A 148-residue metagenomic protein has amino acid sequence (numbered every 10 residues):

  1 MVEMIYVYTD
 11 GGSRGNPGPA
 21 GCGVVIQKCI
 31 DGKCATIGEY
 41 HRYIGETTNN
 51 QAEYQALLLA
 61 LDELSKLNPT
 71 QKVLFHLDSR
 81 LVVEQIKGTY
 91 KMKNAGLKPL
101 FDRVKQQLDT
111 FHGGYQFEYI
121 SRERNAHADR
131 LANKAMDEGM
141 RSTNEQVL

Functional and structural regions predicted by a protein language model:
M1, Q146-L148: Short intrinsically disordered terminal tails
V2-Q51, D62-K66: RNase H-like nuclease fold core
G12-N16, L58-S142, Q146: RNase H catalytic domain
E53, L57: Short, conserved alpha-helix that lines the donor NDP-sugar binding/gating region of sugar-transfer enzymes
